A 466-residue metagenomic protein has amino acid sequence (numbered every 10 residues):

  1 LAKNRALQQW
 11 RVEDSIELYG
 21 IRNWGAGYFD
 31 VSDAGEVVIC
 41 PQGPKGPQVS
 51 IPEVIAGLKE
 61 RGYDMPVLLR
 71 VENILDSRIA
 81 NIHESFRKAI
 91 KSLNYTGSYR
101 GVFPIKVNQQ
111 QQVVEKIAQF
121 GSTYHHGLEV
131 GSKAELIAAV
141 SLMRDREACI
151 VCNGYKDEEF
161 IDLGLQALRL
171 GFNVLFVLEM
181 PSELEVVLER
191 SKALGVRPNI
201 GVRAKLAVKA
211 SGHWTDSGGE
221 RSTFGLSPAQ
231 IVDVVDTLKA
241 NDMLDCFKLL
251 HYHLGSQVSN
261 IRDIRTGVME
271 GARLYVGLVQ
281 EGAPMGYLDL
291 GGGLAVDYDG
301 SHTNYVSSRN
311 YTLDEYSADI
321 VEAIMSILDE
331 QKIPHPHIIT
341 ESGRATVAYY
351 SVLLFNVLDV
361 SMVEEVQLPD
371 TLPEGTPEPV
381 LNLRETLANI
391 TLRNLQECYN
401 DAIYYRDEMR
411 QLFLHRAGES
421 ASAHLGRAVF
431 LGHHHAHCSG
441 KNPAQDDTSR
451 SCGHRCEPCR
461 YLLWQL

Functional and structural regions predicted by a protein language model:
L1-E17: Intrinsically disordered, low-structural-confidence terminal and linker regions
A6, N23, A207, G255 (+2 more regions): Charge-rich, low-complexity N-terminal segments
W10, L18-G20, G25, D319 (+1 more regions): Charged (often Lys/Glu-rich) extended helix/loop segments that serve as interaction or gating elements
A26, V31-Q109: Low-complexity, highly charged intrinsically disordered N-terminal segments that act as targeting/localization
M65, K91-T96, E281-Y287, E330-H337: Flexible, glycine/charged-enriched surface loops at secondary-structure junctions
N73-N81, D233, E270, D319: A non-catalytic, amphipathic alpha-helix used as a structural packing/dimerization or gating element in enzyme scaffolds
N94-D289, V296, Y311-E315, A323: Active-site-proximal beta-alpha core segment in soluble small-molecule metabolic enzymes
V258-T266, D297-E315, A345-V360: Short glycine/threonine-rich loop-to-helix capping motif typified by GTGT followed within a few residues by an Asp-Pro
